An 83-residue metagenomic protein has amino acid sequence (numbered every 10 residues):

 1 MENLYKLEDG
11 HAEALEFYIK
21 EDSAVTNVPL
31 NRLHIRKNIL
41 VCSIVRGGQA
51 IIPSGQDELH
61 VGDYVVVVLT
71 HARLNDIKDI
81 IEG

Functional and structural regions predicted by a protein language model:
M1-E21: Flexible, Lys/Arg-rich cytosolic regulatory linkers and terminal tails that connect or flank
E16-G83: Cytosolic Rossmann-like ligand/nucleotide-binding regulatory domains
